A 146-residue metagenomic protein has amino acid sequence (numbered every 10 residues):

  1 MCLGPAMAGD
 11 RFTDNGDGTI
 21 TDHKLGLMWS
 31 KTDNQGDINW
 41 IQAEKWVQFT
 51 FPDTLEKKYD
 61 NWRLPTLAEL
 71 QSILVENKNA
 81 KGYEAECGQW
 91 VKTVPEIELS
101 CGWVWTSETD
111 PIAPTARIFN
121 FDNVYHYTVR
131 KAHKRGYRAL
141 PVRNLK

Functional and structural regions predicted by a protein language model:
M1-M7: C-terminal segment of classical bacterial N-terminal signal peptides
M7-W62, P141-V142: Extracellular adhesion/carbohydrate-recognition regions
F12-D14, E98, K134: Short solvent-exposed loop/turn micro-motifs enriched in small/polar/acidic residues
H23-K24, K31-N34, P65-I73, S107-D110 (+2 more regions): Active-site-proximal beta-strand/loop segments in catalytic clefts of secreted hydrolases
E44-D60, L67-N120: An exposed tryptophan-centered "aromatic clamp" motif
W105, R130-K146: Short, structured beta-strand segments at or near domain termini in extracellular proteins/domains
R117-V129: Low-complexity, intrinsically disordered Gly/Pro/Thr-rich segments
